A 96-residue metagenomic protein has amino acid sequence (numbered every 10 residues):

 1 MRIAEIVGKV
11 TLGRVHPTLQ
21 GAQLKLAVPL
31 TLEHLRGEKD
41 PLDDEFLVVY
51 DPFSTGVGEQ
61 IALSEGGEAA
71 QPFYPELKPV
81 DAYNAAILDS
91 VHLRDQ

Functional and structural regions predicted by a protein language model:
K9, L30, G66-G67: Short, surface-exposed secondary-structure boundary micro-motifs
T18-A27: Short aromatic-glycine-enriched beta-strand elements
K39-L47: Short, structured beta-strand/loop micro-motifs enriched in basic residues and often containing a Trp
A62-Q96: C-terminal structural segments of small proteins and small subunits
